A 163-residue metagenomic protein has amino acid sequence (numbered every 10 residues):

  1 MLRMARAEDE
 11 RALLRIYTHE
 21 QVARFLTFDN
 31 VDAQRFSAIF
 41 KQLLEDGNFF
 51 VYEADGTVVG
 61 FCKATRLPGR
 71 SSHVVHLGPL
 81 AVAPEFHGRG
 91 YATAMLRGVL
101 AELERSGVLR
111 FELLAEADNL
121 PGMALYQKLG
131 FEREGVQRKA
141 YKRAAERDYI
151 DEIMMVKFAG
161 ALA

Functional and structural regions predicted by a protein language model:
M4-E8, R15-E85, L96-G98, E102 (+1 more regions): Acetyl-CoA-dependent GNAT
V82, E116-A117: Short amphipathic helical patch at the helix-1/turn junction of helix-turn-helix
A92, L96, N119-G122, K139-A145: Short glycine/proline-centered loop/turn elements that form peptide/ligand docking sites
L103-L114: Conserved GNAT acetyl-CoA-binding A-motif
E112-A115, Q127, E132-R147: Conserved catalytic-core motifs of GNAT/GCN5-like acyltransferases
A145-A163: Terminal substrate-recognition subdomain of acyl/acetyltransferases
